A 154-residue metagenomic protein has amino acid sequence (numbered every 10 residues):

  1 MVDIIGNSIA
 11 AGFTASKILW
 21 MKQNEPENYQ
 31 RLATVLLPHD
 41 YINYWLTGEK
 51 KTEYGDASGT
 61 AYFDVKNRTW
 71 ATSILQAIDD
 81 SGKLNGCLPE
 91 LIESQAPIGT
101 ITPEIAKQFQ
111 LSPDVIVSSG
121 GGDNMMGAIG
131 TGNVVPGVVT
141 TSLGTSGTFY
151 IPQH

Functional and structural regions predicted by a protein language model:
M1-H154: Glycine-rich phosphate-binding/catalytic subdomain of phosphoryl-transfer and nucleotide/sugar-phosphate-processing
